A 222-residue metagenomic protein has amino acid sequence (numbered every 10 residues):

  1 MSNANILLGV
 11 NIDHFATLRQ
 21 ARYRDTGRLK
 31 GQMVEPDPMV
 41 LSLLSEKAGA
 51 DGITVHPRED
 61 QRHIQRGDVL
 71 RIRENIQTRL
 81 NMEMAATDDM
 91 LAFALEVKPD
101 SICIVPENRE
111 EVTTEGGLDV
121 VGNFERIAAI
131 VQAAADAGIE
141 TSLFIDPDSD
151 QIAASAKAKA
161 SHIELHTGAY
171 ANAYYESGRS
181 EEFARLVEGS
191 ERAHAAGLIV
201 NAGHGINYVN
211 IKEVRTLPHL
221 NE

Functional and structural regions predicted by a protein language model:
M1-M82, A86-D89, L95-P99, A154 (+1 more regions): Conserved N-terminal beta1-alpha1 strand-loop-helix module at the mouth
I6-I12, I53-V55, L80-M84, D100-I104 (+4 more regions): Hydrophobic faces of well-ordered beta-strands that scaffold small-molecule active sites in alpha/beta enzyme cores
L44-K47, R62-D88, V120-S142, G178-A202: Alpha-helix-loop-beta-strand connector modules within alpha/beta enzyme cores
G49-D51, N75-Q77, E96-I102, D136 (+2 more regions): Glycine-enriched alpha-helix->loop->beta-strand junction motifs that scaffold or abut catalytic
D88-V97, P147-A158, A202, I206-L220: Catalytic cores of alpha/beta
I102-S161: Hydrophobic, well-structured mid-protein blocks that either form specific transmembrane helices
C103-E111, H162-Y174, P218-E222: Glycine-rich phosphate-binding active-site loops on the catalytic face of alpha/beta enzymes
E140-R192, A196: Histidine/lysine/aspartate-rich catalytic loop segments that bind and position anionic ligands
